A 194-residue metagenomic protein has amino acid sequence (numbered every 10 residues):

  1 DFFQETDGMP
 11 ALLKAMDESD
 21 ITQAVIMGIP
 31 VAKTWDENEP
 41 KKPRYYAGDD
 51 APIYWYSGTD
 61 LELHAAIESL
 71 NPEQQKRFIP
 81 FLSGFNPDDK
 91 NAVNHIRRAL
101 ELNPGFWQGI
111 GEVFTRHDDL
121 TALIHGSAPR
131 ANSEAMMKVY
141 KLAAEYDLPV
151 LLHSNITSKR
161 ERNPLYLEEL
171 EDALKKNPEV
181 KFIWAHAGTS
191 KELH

Functional and structural regions predicted by a protein language model:
D1, A24-G28, F81-S83, G111 (+2 more regions): Active-site neighborhood of phospho(di)ester-bond hydrolases with catalytic His/Asp-centered motifs
D1-A65, S69: An N-terminally biased module of ancient metal coordination in phosphate/nucleic-acid-related enzymes
F3-E5, A32-T34, P87-D88, R116-D119 (+2 more regions): Active-site environment of divalent metal-dependent phosphoester hydrolases
E18, P104-W107, K176: Alpha-helix termination/capping residues and helix-transition junctions
I21, L148, V180: Short glycine/serine/threonine/alanine-rich loop segments
P40-T157: Active-site gating/metal-coordination segments in enzymes
K90-L100, A122, K159-K176, K191-H194: Distinct, well-ordered alpha-helical segments
